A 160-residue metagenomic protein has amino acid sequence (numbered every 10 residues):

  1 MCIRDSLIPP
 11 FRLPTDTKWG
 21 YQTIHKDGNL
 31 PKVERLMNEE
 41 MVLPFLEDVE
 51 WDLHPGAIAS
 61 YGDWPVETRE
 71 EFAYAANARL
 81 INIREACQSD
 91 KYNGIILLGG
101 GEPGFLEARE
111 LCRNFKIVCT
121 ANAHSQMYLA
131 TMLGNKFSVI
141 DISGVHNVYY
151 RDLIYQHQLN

Functional and structural regions predicted by a protein language model:
R4-A73, I142-N160: N-terminal glycine-rich anion-binding loop in soluble enzyme alpha/beta folds
R4-D5, G134-F137: Nucleotide donor/acceptor-binding cores
A73-K91: Short, well-structured alpha-helical segments in soluble
Y92-G99: Periplasmic-binding protein-like
E102-L106, Q126-M127, N147: Short, well-ordered alpha-helical microsegments
E107-E110, R151-D152: Short amphipathic alpha-helical segments
R109-L133: Short, acidic/small-residue loops that bind anionic groups at enzyme active sites
